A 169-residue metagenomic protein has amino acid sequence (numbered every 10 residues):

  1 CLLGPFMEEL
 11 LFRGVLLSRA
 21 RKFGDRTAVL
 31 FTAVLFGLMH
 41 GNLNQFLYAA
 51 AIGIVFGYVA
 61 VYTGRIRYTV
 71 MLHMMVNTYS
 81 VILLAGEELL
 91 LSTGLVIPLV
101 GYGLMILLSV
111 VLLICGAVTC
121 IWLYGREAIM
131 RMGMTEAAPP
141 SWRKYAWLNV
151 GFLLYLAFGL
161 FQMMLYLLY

Functional and structural regions predicted by a protein language model:
C1-M164: Transmembrane helix-loop-helix hairpins at the membrane interface of multi-pass integral membrane proteins
Y166-Y169: Non-catalytic interaction/regulatory modules that flank or connect domains
